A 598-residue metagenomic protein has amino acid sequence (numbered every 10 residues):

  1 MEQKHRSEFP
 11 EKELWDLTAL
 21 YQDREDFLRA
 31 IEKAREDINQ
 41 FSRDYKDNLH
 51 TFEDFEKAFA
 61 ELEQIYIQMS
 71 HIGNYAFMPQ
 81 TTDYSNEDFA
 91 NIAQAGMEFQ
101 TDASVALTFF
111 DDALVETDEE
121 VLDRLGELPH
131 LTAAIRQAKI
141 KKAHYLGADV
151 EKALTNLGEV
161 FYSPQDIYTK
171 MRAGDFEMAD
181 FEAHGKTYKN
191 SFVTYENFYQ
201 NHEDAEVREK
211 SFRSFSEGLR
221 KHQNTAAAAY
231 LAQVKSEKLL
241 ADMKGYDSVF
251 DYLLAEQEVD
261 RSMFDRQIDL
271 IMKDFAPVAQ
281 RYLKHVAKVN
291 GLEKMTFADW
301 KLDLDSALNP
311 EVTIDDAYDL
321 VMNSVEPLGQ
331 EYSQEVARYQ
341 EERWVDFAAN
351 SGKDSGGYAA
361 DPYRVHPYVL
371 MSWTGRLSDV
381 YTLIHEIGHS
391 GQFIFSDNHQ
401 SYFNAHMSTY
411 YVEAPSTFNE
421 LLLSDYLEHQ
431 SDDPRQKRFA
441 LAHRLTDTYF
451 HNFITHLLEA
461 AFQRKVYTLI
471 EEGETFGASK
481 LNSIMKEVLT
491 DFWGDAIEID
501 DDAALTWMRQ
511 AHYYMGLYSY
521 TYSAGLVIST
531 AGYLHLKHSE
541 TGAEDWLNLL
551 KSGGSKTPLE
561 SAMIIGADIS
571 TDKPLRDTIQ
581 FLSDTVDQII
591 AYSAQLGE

Functional and structural regions predicted by a protein language model:
M1-S306, A591-E598: A well-structured
E8-E11, Q22, F110, L114-V115 (+11 more regions): C-terminal, non-catalytic "cap/extension" segments appended to globular domains
G245, T374-I394, S416, L421 (+2 more regions): Active-site recognition of the HExxH zinc-binding catalytic motif
K288-S324, S333, Q392, F439-L441 (+3 more regions): Long, K/E/R/D-enriched contiguous segments that form extended
A307-V312, V345-V365: Catalytic zinc-binding patch centered on the HExxH motif and its immediate surroundings that defines zinc-dependent
N309-I314, P362-I384: Short pre-active-site segment immediately N-terminal to the catalytic Zn-binding motif
N323-Q334, A360, H389, F393-S401 (+1 more regions): Conserved helix-loop functional segments at active or binding sites
M407-Q436, L445-D447, H451, G525: Post-HExxH zinc-binding segment in Zn-dependent metallohydrolases
